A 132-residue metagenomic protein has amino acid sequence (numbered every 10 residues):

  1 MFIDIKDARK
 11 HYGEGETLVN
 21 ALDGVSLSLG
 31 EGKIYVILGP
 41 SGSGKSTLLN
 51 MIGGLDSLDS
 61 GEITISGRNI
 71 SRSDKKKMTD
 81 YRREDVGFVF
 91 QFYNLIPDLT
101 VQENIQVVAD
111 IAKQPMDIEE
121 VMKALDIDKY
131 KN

Functional and structural regions predicted by a protein language model:
F2, H11-G24: A short, flexible loop at the N-terminus of ABC-type nucleotide-binding domains that lies
V19, I70-G87: ABC ATPase NBD coupling module
Y35-V36, F88: Short beta-strand immediately N-terminal to the Walker A/P-loop
G39-S43: Walker A (P-loop) phosphate-binding loop of ABC-type ATPase nucleotide-binding domains
G53: Helix-to-loop junction immediately C-terminal to a conserved catalytic motif
G61-R72: Conserved ABC transporter NBD signature motif
N69, Q114-K131: Conserved ABC ATPase "signature" region
P97-Q106: Short coil-to-helix segment of the ABC ATPase nucleotide-binding domain corresponding to the Q-loop/switch region
